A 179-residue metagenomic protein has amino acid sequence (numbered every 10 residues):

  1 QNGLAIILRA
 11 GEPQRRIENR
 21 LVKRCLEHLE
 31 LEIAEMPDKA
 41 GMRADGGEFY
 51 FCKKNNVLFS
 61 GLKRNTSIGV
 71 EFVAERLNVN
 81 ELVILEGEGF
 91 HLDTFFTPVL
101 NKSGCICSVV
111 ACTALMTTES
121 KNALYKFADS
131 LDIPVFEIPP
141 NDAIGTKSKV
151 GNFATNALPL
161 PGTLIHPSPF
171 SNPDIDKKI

Functional and structural regions predicted by a protein language model:
Q1-I179: The feature marks the mature, well-folded catalytic cores of soluble enzymes
